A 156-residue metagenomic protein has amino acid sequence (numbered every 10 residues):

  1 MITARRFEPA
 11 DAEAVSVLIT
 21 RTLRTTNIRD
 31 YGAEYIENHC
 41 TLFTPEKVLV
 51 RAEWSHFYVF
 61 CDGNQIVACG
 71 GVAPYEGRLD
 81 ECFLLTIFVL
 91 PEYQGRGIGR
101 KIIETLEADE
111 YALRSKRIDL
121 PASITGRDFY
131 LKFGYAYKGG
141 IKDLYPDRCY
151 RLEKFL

Functional and structural regions predicted by a protein language model:
T3-V17: A short beta-loop-alpha structural element at the N-terminal edge of CoA-dependent acyl/N-acetyltransferase catalytic
T20-E46: Conserved GNAT-fold acetyl-CoA-binding loop/helix
F43-V59: A short helix-loop-beta-strand connector motif used in the catalytic cores of GNAT acetyltransferases and, in some
V59, Q65-P74, F83-F88: Conserved beta-strand in the GNAT
P74-L85, Q94, L113, L144-P146: A conserved beta-turn-beta hairpin within the catalytic core of GNAT-like acetyltransferases that forms part
V89, G95-A108, K132: Conserved acetyl-CoA-binding loop-helix of GNAT-fold acetyltransferases
I103, E110-S123: Conserved GNAT acetyl-CoA-binding A-motif
D119-P121, A136-R151: Conserved catalytic-core motifs of GNAT/GCN5-like acyltransferases
